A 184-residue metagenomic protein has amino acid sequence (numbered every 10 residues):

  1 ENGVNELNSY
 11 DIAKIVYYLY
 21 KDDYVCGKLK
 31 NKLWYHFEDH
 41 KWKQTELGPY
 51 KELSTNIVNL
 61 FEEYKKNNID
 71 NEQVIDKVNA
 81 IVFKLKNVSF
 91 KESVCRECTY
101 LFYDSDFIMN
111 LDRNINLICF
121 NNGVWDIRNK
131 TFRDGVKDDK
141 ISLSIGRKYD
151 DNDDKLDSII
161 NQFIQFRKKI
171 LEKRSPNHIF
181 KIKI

Functional and structural regions predicted by a protein language model:
E1, F37-V88: Short, small/acidic-rich helices and loops at N termini and domain boundaries of DNA replication/processing enzymes
N2-I15, V78-V124: Extended, Lys/Arg-enriched charged tracts that mediate electrostatic binding to polyanionic substrates
E6-N31: Polybasic interaction patches
S9, S54, S89, S93 (+4 more regions): Generic serine detector
L19-D23, L60-N67, K84-K91, L101-D104 (+1 more regions): Surface-exposed polar/charged interaction patches
D23-G48, Q73-D76, N110-I118, V124-I184: P-loop NTPase catalytic core of nucleic-acid-dependent motor ATPases
